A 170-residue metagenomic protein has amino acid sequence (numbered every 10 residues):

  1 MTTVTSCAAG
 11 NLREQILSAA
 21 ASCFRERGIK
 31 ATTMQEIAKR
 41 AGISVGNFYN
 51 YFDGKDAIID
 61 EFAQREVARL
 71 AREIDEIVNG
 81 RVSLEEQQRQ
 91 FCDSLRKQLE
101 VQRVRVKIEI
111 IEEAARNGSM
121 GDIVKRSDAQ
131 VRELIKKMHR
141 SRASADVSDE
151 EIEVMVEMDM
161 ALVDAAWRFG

Functional and structural regions predicted by a protein language model:
M1-N11: N-terminal intrinsically disordered/low-complexity leader segments
Q15, A19-A57, E61: Helix-turn-helix
G54, E113-G118: Short loop-to-helix capping motifs
A57, E61, R72-V104, S148-D159: Hydrophobic alpha-helical connector segments
Q64-L70: Short, basic, alpha-helical segments at the C-terminal edge of helix-turn-helix-like DNA-binding modules
K97-Q98, K137, S141, V156-G170: Amphipathic C-terminal alpha-helical segment
E100-I108, G118-A143, E153-V154: Amphipathic alpha-helical packing segments from all-alpha helical-bundle domains
